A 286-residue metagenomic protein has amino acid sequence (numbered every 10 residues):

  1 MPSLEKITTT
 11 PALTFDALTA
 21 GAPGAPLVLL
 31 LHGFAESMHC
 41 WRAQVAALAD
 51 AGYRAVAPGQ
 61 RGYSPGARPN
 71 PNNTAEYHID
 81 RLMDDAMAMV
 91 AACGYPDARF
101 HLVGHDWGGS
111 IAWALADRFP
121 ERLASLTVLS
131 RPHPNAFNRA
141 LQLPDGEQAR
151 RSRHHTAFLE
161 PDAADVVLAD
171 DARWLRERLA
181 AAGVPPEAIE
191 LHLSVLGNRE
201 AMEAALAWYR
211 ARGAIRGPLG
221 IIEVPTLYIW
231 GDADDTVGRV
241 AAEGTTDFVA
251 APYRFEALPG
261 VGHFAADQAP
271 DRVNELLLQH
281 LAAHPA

Functional and structural regions predicted by a protein language model:
P2-K6, L13-F15, H39, V56 (+5 more regions): Flexible "cap/lid" subdomain of the alpha/beta-hydrolase fold that forms the substrate-access gate
T10-P11, H32: Short strand-coil-strand connectors
P11-T14, A25: Short acidic/polar mixed-charge low-complexity motifs
L18-R68: Conserved HGGG/HGGXW glycine-rich cap/lid loop of the alpha/beta-hydrolase fold
V273: Histidine-centered active-site loop/cap adjacent to the catalytic His in serine esterases/O-acetyl transfer systems
